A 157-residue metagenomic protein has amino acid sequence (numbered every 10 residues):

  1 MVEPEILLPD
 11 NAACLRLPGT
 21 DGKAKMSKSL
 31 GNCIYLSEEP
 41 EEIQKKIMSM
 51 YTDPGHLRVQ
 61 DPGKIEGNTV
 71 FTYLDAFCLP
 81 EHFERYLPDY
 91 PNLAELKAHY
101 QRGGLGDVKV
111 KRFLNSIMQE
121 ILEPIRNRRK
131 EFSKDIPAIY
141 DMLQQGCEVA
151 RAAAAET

Functional and structural regions predicted by a protein language model:
M1-T157: Conserved nucleotide- and phosphate/pyrophosphate-binding catalytic cores in adenylate/nucleotidyl-handling enzymes
